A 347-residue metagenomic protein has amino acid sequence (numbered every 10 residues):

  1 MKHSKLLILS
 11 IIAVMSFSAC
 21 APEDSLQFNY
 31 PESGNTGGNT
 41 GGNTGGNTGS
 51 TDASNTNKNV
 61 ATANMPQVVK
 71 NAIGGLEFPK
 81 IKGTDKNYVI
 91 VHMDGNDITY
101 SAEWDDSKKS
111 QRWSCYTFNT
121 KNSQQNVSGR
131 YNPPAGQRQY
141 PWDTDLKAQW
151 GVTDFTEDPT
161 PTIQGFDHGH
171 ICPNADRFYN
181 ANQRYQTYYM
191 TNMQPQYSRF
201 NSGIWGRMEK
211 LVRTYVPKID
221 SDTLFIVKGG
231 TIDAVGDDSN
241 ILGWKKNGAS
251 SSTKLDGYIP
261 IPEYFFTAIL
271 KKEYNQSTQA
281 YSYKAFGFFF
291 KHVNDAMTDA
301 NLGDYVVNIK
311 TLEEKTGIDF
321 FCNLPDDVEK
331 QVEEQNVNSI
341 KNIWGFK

Functional and structural regions predicted by a protein language model:
M1-L7: Bacterial N-terminal signal peptides that target proteins for export
S10-A13: Hydrophobic helical h-region of N-terminal Sec-dependent signal peptides in bacterial secretory/periplasmic proteins
M15-A19: C-terminal motif of bacterial Sec signal peptides marking the signal peptidase cleavage site
A21-K347: Domain-level detector for secreted/extracellular nuclease and nuclease-toxin modules, and for the ENPP-like C-terminal
